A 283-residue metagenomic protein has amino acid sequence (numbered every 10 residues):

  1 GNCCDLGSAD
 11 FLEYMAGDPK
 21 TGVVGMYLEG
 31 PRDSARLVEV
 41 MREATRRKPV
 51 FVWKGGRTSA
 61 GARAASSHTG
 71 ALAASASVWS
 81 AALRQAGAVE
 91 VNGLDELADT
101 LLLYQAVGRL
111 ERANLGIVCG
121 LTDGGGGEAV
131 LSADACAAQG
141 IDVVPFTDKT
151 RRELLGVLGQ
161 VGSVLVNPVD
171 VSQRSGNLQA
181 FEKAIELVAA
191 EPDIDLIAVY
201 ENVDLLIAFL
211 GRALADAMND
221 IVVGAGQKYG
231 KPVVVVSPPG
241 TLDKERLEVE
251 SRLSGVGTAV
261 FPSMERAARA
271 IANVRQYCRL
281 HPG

Functional and structural regions predicted by a protein language model:
G1-G283: Catalytic-core regions of core metabolic enzymes, especially those transforming organic acids/acyl-group intermediates
